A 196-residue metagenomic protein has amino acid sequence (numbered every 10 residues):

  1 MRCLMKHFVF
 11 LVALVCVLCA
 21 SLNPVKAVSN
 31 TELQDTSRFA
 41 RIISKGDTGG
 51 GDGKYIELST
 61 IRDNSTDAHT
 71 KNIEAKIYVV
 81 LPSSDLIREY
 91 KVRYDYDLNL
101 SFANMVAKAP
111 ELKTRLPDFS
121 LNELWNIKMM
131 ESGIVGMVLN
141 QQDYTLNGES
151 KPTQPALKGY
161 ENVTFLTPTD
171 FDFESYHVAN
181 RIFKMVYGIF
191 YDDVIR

Functional and structural regions predicted by a protein language model:
M1-R2, R196: Short intrinsically disordered terminal tails
R2-V12: Bacterial N-terminal signal peptides that target proteins for export
L11-A20: Bacterial N-terminal signal peptides
C19-A27: Bacterial Sec-dependent signal peptides at the C-terminal "C-region" and cleavage site
A27-K91, D95-R196: N-terminal secretory-pathway/extracellular module detecting exported/lumenal segments and adjacent signal-anchor/first
